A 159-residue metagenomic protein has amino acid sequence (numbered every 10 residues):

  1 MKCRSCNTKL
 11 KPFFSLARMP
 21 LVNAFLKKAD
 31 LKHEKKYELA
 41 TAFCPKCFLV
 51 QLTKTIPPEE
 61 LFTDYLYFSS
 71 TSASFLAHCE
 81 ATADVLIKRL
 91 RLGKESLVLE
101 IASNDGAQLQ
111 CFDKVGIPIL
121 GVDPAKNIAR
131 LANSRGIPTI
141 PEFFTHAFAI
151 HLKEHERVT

Functional and structural regions predicted by a protein language model:
M1-S74: N-terminal juxtadomain amphipathic helix that follows a signal peptide/anchor or precedes a small N-terminal auxiliary
A77-E95: Conserved alpha-helix/loop element of class I SAM-dependent methyltransferases that forms part of the SAM/SAH-binding
K94-N104: Conserved class I S-adenosyl-L-methionine
D105-I117: Conserved SAM-binding loop of SAM-dependent methyltransferases across substrates and taxa, primarily the Class I
P118-D123: Conserved SAM-binding motif I beta-strand of class I
A125-N127: Conserved SAM/SAH-binding beta-strand->alpha-helix loop
G136-A149: Conserved SAM-binding strand-loop segment of SAM-dependent methyltransferases
I150-T159: A short acidic, Gly/Pro-enriched loop at the edge of an enzyme's catalytic core that lines a small-molecule cofactor
